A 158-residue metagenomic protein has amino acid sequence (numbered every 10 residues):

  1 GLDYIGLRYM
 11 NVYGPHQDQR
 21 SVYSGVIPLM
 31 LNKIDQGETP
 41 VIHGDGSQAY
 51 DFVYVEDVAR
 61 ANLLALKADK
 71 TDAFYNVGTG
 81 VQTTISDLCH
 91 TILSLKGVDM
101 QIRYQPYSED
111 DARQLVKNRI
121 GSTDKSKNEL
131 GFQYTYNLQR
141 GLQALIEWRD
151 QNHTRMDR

Functional and structural regions predicted by a protein language model:
G1-P15: Conserved beta-loop-beta element that borders a ligand/cofactor-binding pocket
Y13-Q17, E109-A112: A short acidic, helix-capping loop that chelates divalent metal ions and anchors anionic groups
Q17-V22, Q114-K117: Short, solvent-exposed loop/turn segments at secondary-structure boundaries
G25-V26: Conserved catalytic loops of nucleotide-sugar-dependent glycosyltransferases that act on lipid-linked
N32-R158: C-terminal substrate-binding subdomain of Rossmann-fold SDR/epimerase-dehydratase oxidoreductases
